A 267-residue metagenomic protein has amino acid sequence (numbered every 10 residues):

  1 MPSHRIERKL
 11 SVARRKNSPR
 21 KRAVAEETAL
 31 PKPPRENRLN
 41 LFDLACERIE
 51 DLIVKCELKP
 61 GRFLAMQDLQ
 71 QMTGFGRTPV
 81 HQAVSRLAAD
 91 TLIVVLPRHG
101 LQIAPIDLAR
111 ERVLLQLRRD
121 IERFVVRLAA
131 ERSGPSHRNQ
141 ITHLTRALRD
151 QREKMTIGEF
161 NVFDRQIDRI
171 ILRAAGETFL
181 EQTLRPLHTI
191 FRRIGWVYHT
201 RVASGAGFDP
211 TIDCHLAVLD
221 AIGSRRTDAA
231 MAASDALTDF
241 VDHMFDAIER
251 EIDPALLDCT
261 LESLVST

Functional and structural regions predicted by a protein language model:
M1-E131, F179, D246-T267: Short linear motifs at protein or domain termini
S11, K16-E26, V197-T267: C-terminal all-alpha effector/ligand-binding and dimerization domain of prokaryotic HTH-type transcriptional repressors
N40-D43, R112-R119, P135-T142, R185 (+2 more regions): Alpha-helix N-cap/helix-start motif at coil-to-helix transitions, marked by capping-box chemistry
I53, A129, R152, I222-R225: Hydrophobic residues in alpha-helical segments
R62, V95-L96, D164, P210-I212: Short, flexible turn/loop "capping" segments at secondary-structure junctions
P135-V197, T211-A221, A232-H243: Conserved amphipathic alpha-helical segments that form helical-bundle/coiled-coil interaction surfaces
